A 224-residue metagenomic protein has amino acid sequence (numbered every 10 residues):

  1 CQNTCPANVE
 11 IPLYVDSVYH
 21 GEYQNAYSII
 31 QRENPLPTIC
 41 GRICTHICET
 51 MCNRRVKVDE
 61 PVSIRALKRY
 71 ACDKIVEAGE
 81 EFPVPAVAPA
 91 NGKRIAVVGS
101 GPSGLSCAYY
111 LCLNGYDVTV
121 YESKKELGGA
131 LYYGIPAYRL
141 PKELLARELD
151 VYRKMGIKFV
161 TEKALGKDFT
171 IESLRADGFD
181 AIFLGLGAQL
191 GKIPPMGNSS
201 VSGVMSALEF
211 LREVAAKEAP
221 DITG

Functional and structural regions predicted by a protein language model:
C1, C5, C40-C44, C48 (+1 more regions): Short cysteine clusters
N8-H20, Y27-I30, P61-R65, V97-K167 (+2 more regions): Beta1-alpha1 glycine-rich phosphate/pyrophosphate-binding loop at the start of Rossmann-like nucleotide-binding domains
N8-R42, V58-V87, V214-K217: Ferredoxin-type iron-sulfur electron-transfer modules in oxidoreductases and energy-metabolism complexes
A71-P89, R147-K167, G191-G224: Glycine-rich dinucleotide-binding loop and its adjacent helix/turn
V84-R94, F169-I171, R175-A176: Membrane-interfacial loop-to-helix junctions in multi-pass inner-membrane proteins
A90-S103, G224: Beta1/beta-strand and adjacent pyrophosphate-binding region of the FAD-binding site in flavoprotein oxidoreductases
L174, F179-D180, G224: Local beta-strand N-terminus motif with an aromatic residue
F179-G187: Short hydrophobic core segments
